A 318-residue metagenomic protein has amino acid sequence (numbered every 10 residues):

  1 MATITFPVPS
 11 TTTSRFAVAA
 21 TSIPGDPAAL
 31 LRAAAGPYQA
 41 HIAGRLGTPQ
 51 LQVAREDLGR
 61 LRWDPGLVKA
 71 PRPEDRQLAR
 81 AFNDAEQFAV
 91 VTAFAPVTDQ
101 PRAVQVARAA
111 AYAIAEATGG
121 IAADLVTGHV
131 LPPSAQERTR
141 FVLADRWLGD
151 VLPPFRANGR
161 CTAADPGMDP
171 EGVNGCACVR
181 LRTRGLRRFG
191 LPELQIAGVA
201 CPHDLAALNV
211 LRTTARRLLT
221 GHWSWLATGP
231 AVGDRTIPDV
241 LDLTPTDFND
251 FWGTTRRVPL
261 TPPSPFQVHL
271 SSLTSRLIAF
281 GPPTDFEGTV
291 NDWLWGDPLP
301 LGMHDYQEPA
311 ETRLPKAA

Functional and structural regions predicted by a protein language model:
M1-A34: N-terminal alpha-helical "arm" segments
T12-S22, A89-F94, I196-G198: Short cationic amphipathic helices and targeting signals
S22-R80: N-terminal low-complexity, intrinsically disordered segments
G36-L46, A110-A123, T213-L226: Structural alpha-beta junctions
E56-L186: Internal, hydrophobic cores of structured domains that mediate oligomerization or house catalytic pockets within large
H129-L301: Aromatic/basic-lined ligand-recognition segments that form π-stacking hydrophobic pockets flanked by Lys/Arg to engage
A310-P315: Acidic, serine/proline-rich low-complexity intrinsically disordered regions
